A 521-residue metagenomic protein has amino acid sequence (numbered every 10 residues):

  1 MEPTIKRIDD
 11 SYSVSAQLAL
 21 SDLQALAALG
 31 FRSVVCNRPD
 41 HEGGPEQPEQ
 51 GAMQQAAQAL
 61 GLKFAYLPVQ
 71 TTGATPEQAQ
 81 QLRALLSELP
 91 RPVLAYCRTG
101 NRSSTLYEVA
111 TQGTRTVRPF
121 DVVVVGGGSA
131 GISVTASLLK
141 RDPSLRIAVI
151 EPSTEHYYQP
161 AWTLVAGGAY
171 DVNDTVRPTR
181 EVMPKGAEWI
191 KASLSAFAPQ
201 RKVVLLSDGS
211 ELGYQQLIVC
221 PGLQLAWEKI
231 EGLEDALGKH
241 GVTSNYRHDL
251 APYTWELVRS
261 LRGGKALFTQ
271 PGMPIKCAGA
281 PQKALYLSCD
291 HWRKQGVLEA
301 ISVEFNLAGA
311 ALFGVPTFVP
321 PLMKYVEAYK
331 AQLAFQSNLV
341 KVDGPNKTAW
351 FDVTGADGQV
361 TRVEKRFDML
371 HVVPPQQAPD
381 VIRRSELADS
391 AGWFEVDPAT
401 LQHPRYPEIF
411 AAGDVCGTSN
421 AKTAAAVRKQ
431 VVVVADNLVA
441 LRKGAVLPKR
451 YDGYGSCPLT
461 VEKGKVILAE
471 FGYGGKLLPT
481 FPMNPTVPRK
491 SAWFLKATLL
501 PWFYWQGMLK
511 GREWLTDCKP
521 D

Functional and structural regions predicted by a protein language model:
M1-V93, T105-V117: Cys-dependent protein tyrosine phosphatase-like superfamily
C36-N37, S207, C220-P221, V373-P374 (+1 more regions): Short, well-ordered coil/turn residues at beta-beta hairpins and beta-strand->alpha-helix junctions within
R118-E188, G272-P316: Beta1-alpha1 glycine-rich phosphate/pyrophosphate-binding loop at the start of Rossmann-like nucleotide-binding domains
S144, A187-A196, R201-V204, L212 (+2 more regions): A Rossmann-like FAD-binding core segment of flavoenzymes
I190-G296, D357-V360, H371: FAD-binding core/adjacent interface of flavoenzyme oxidoreductases
D235-R262, R366-K429: FAD-site-proximal beta/loop scaffold in flavoenzymes
A412-V461: A conserved FAD-binding loop/helix module that cradles the flavin
L468-D521: C-terminal auxiliary extensions adjacent to catalytic cores
